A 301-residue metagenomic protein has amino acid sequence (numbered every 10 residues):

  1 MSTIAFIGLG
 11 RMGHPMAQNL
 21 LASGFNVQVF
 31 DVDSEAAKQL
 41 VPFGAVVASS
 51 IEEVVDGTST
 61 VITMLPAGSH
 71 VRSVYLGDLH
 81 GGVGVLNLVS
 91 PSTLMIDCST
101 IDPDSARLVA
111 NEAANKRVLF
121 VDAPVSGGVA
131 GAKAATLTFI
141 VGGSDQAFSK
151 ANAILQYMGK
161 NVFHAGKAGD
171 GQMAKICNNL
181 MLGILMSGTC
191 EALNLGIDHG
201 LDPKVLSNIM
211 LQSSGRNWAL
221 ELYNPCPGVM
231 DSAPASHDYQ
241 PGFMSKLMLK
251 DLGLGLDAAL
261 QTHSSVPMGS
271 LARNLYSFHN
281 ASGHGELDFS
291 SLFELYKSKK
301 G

Functional and structural regions predicted by a protein language model:
M1-M64, L88, T93, V129 (+1 more regions): NAD(P)+-binding Rossmann beta1-loop-alpha1 motif at the extreme N-terminus of oxidoreductases
I4, L9, T100-N179: Rossmann-fold dinucleotide-binding core
V27, V47, L119-V121, V162 (+2 more regions): Hydrophobic beta-strand scaffold residues
E53-D56, T60, G68-L137: Rossmann-like NAD(P)(H) cofactor-binding subdomain of soluble oxidoreductases
D170-L271, L275-K300: Helical "substrate-binding/catalytic lid" subdomain of Rossmann-like NAD(P)-dependent dehydrogenases/reductases
